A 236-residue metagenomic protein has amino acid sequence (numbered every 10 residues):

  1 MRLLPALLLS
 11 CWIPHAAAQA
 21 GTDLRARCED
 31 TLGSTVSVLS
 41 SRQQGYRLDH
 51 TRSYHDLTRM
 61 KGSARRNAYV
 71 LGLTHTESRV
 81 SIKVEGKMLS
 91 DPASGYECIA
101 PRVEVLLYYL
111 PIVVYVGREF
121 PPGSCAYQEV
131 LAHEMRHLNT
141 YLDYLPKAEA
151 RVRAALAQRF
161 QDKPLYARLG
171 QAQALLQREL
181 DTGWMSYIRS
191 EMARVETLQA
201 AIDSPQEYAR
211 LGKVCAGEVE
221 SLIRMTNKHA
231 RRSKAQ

Functional and structural regions predicted by a protein language model:
M1-L4: Positively charged n-region of N-terminal signal peptides that target proteins for export
L7-L8, R25, G95, P122 (+1 more regions): Mature extracytoplasmic/luminal segments of secretory-pathway proteins
I13-H15: N-terminal signal peptide c-region/cleavage motif recognized by signal peptidases
Q19-G21: Boundary of Sec targeting at the N-terminus
V36-L106, I112-R118, Q158-Q236: Metalloprotease/metallohydrolase-associated module, dominated by Zn2+-dependent proteases
S124-E129, L138: Active-site alpha-helix of zinc metalloproteases
M135-V152: Catalytic Zn2+-binding segment of zinc metalloproteases
